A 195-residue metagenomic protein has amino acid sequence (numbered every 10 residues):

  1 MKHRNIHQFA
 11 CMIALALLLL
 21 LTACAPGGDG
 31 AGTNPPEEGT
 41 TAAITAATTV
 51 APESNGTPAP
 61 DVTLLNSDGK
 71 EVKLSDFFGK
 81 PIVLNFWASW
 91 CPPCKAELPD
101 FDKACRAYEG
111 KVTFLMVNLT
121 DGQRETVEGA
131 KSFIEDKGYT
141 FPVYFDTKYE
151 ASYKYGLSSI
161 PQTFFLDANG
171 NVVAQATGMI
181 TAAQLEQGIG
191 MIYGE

Functional and structural regions predicted by a protein language model:
M1-A59, E195: N-terminal targeting signals for export/organelle localization
E53-G56, D61-I82, R106: A short beta-strand-turn-helix
K80-I82, W87-W90, S159: Short pre-active-site segment immediately N-terminal to redox-active cysteine/selenocysteine motifs in thiol-based
P81-I82, V112, N171: Alpha/beta-hydrolase fold active-site loops
F86-R106: Conserved redox-active cysteine motifs that mediate thiol-disulfide chemistry, especially di-cysteine Cys-X(1-2)-Cys
V112-T126, T140-K148: Thiol-based oxidoreductase modules, predominantly thioredoxin-like and allied folds used for disulfide exchange
K131-L166: Short, internal strand/loop/helix patches that form the active-site neighborhood or redox-interaction surface
F165-E195: Thiol-/selenol-based redox modules, centered on thioredoxin-like and closely related oxidoreductase domains
